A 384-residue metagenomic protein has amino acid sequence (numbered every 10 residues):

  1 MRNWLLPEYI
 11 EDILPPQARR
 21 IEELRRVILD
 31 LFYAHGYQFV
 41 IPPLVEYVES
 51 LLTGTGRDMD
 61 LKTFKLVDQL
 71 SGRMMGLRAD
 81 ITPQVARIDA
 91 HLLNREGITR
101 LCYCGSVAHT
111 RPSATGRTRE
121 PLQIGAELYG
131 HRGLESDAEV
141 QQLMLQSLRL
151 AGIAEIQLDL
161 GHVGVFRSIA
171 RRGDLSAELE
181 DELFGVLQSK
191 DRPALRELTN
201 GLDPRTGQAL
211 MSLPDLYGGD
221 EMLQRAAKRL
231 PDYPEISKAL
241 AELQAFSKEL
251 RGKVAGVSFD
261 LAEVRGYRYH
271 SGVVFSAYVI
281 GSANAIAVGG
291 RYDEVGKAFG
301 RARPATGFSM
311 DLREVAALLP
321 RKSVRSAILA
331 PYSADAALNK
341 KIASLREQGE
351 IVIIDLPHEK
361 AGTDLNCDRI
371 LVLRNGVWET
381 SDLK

Functional and structural regions predicted by a protein language model:
M1-P83, A138, Q142, D159: TRNA-binding/sensing appendages of the translation machinery
Q17-H35, Y47, T82-R95, L101-I153 (+1 more regions): Positively charged, Gly/Ser-enriched RNA/tRNA-binding surfaces
P42-D60, G161-R171, V264-G272, D364-L365: Beta-rich nucleic-acid/ligand-interaction surfaces
K62-L70, D174-E197: Acidic, His- and aromatic-enriched active-site or binding-groove loops in soluble protein domains that engage sugars
K65-G76, G185-Q188, N375-K384: Short, basic, helix/turn surface patches
L143-L150, G164-D174: Hydrophobic mid-domain F-helix/FG-region of cytochrome P450s
E155-F166, L183, S258-V264: Short, surface-exposed recognition loops or helix-turn segments adjacent to catalytic cores
H162, K190-D191, G219: Short, solvent-exposed helix-helix connector turns and helix-capping sites enriched in acidic/polar residues
